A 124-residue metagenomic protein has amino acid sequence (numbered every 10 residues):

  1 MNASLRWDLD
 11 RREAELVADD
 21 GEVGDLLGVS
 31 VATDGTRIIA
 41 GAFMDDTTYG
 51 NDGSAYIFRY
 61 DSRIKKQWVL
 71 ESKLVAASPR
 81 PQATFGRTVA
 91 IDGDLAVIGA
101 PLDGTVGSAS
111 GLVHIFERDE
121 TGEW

Functional and structural regions predicted by a protein language model:
M1-W124: Conserved beta-strand/short-helix segments that make up beta-rich extracellular adhesion/recognition modules
